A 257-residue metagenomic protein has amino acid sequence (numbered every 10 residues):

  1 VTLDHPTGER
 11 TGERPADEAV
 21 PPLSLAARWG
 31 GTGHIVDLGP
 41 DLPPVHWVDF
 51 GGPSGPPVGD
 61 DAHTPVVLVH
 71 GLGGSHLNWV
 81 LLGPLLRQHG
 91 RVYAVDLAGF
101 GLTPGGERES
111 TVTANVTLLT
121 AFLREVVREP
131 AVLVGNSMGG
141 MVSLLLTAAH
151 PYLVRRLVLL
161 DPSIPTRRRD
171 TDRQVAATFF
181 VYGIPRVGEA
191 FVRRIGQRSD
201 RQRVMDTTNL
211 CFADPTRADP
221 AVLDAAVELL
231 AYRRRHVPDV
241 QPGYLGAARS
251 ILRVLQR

Functional and structural regions predicted by a protein language model:
V1-D37: An N-terminal hydrophobic leader/cap segment in hydrolases
P43-P104: Conserved HGGG/HGGXW glycine-rich cap/lid loop of the alpha/beta-hydrolase fold
D96, V132, R155-V158: Residue in the alpha/beta-hydrolase core beta-strand immediately N-terminal to the catalytic nucleophile
T113-A131: Conserved acidic catalytic loop of the alpha/beta-hydrolase fold
N115, L133-G135, L160: Short beta-strand immediately N-terminal to the catalytic nucleophile in serine-hydrolase-like folds
G135, G139, S143: Gly/Ala-rich beta-loop-alpha elbow adjacent to hydrolase catalytic centers
A148, R155-R194: Flexible "cap/lid" loop of the alpha/beta hydrolase fold
R194-R257: Conserved alpha/beta-hydrolase catalytic His-Asp/Glu region
